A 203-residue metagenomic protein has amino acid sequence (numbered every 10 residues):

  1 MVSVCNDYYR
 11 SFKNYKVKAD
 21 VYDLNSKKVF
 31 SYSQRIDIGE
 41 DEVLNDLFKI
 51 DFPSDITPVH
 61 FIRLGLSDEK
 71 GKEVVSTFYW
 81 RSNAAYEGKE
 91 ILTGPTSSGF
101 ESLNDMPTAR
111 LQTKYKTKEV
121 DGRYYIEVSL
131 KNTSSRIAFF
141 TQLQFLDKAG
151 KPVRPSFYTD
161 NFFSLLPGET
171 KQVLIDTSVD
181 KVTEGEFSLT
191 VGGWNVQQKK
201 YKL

Functional and structural regions predicted by a protein language model:
M1-N161, L165-I175, K181-L189: Carbohydrate-binding surfaces of carbohydrate-active enzymes
T117-K118, Q197-L203: Basic/polar N-terminal segments that are highly enriched at the extreme N-terminus, encompassing both cleavable
W194: N-terminal Rossmann/SDR dinucleotide-binding element
